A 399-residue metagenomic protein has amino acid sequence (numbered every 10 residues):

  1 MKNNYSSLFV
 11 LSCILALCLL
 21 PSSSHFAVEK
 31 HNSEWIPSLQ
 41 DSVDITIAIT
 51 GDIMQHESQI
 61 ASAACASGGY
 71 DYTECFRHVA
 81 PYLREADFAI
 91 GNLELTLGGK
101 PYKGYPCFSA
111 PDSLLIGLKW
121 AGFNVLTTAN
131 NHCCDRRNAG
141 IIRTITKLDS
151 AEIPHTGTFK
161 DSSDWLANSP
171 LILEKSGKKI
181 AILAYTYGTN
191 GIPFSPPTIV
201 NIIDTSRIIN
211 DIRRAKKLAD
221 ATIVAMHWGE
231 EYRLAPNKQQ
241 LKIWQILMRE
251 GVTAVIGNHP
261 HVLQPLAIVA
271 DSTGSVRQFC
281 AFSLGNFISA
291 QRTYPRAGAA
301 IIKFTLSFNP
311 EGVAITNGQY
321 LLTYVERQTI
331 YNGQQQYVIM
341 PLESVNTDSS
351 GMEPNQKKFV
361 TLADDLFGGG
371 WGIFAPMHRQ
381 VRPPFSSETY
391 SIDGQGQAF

Functional and structural regions predicted by a protein language model:
K2-V10: Bacterial N-terminal signal peptides that target proteins for export
V10-C18: Bacterial N-terminal signal peptides
I14, S24-H25: Cleavable N-terminal signal peptides
F26-F399: Acidic, metal/ion-coordinating pockets
